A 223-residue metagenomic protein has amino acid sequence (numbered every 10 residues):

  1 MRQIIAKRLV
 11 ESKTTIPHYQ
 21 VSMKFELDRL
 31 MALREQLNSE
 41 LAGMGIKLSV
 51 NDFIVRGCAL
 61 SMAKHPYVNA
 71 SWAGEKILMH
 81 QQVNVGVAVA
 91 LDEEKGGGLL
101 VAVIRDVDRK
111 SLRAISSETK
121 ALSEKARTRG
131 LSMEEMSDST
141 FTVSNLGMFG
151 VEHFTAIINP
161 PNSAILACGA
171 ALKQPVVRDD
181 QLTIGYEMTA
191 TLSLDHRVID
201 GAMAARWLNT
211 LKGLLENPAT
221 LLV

Functional and structural regions predicted by a protein language model:
M1-V223: C-terminal catalytic/motor cores of large multi-domain enzyme assemblies
